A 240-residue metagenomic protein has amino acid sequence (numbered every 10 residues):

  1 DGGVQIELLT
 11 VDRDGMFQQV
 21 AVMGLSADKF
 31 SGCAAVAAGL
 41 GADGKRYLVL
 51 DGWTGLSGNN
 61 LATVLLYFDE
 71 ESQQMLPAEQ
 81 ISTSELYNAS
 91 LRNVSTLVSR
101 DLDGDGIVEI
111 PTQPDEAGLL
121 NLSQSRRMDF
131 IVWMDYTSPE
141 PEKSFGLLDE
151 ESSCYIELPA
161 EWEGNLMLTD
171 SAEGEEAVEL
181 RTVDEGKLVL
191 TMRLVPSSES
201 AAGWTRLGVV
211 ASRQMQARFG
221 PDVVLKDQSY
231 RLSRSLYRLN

Functional and structural regions predicted by a protein language model:
D1, L40-W53, D101-P114: Acidic/hydrophobic-patterned starts of short beta strands in beta-sheet-rich repeat architectures
G2-T10, G55-E70, E116-P141, A177: Structural motif
Q18-L25, M75-T83, E142-G146: Beta-propeller fold detector
G24-A37, T83-V98: Repeat-based blade/solenoid architectures
C33, G41-Q73, E140-E142, P159 (+1 more regions): Loop/turn-rich, solvent-exposed surfaces of beta-rich toroidal or solenoidal domains
G146-L166: N-terminal "mature-domain start" segment
P159-L207: Secretory pathway targeting signatures of secreted, lumenal, and periplasmic proteins
A217-N240: Surface-exposed amphipathic alpha-helical segments
